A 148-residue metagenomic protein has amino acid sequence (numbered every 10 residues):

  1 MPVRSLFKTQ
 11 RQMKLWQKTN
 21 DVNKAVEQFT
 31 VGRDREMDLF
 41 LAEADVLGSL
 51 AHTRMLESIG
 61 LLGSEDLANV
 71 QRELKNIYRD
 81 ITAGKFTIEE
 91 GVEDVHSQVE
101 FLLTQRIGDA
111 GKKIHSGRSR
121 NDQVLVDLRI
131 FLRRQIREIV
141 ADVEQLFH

Functional and structural regions predicted by a protein language model:
F7, R11-H148: A helix-coil-helix interface module used to build multimeric assemblies and to scaffold catalytic/cofactor sites
